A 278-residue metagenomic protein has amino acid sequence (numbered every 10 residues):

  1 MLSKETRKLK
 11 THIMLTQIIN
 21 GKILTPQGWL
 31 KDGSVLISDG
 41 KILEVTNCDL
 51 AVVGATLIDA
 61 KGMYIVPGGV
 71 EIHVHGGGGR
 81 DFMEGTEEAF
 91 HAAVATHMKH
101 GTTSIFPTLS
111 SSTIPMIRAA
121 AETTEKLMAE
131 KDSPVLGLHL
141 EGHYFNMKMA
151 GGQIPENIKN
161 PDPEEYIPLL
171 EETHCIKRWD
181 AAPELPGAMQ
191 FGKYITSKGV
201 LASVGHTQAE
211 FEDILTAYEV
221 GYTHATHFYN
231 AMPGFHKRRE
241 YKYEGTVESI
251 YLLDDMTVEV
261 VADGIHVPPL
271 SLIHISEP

Functional and structural regions predicted by a protein language model:
L2, R7-A51: N-terminal metal-binding scaffold of metallo-dependent hydrolase/deaminase domains
T16-I23, Q27, A51-E87, H91 (+1 more regions): Replace "His-x-His-based motif
G21, V35, G40, G62 (+5 more regions): Divalent metal-coordination and catalytic microenvironments
H75, H91-A120, S133-N146, T173-E184 (+3 more regions): Divalent metal-dependent hydrolysis catalytic cores, especially in the metallo-beta-lactamase
G79-E84, T96, F106, S110-M116 (+2 more regions): Active-site loop-to-helix "anion-binding N-cap" substructures in soluble metabolic enzymes
T86-A89, A120-T123, D162, E240-T246: Charged helix-capping and loop-helix junction motifs
L140, M147-P163, P168-E244: Divalent metal-binding pocket/active-site signature
L270-P278: Residue-level detector of conserved catalytic or cofactor/ligand-binding positions in enzyme active sites
